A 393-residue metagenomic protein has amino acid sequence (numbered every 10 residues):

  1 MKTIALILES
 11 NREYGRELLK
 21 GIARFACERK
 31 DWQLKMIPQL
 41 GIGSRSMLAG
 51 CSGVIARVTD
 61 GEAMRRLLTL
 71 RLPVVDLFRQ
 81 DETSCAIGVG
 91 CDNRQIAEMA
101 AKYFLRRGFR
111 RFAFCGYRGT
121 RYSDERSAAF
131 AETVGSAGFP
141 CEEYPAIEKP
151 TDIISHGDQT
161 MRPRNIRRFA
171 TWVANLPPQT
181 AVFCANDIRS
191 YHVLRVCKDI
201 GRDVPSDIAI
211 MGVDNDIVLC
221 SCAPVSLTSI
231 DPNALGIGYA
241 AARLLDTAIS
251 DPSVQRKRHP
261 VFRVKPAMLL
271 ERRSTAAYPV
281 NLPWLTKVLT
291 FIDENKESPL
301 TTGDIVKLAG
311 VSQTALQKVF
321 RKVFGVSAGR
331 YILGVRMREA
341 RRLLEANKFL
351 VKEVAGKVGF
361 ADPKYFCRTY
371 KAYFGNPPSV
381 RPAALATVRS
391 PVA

Functional and structural regions predicted by a protein language model:
M1-G53, A63-T302, V306-L308, Q313 (+9 more regions): Bacterial carbohydrate/catabolite-sensing allosteric modules
G303, G329, K352, S379: Residues within the helices of the helix-turn-helix
F320-S327, T369-R381: A secondary-structure capping/hinge motif
F366: Binding-interface segments
V392-A393: C-terminal secondary-structure termini that scaffold catalytic or DNA-interacting sites
